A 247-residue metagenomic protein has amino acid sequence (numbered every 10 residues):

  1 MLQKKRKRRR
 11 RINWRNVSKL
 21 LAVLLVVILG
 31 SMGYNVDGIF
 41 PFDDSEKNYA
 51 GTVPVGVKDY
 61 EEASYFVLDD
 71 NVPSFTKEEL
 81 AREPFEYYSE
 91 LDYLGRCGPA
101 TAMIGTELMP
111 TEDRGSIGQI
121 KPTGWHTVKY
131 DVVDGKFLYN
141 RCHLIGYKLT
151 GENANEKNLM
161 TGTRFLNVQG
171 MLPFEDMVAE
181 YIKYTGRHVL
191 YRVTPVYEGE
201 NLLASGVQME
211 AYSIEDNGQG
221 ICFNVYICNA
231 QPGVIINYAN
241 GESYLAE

Functional and structural regions predicted by a protein language model:
M1-R15: N-terminal Lys/Arg-rich, disordered targeting/topogenic segments
K19-Y34: Hydrophobic membrane-insertion alpha-helices, especially the h-region of bacterial N-terminal signal peptides
M32-D43, Y212: Hydrophobic single-pass membrane-insertion segments
G38-P84: N-terminal, intrinsically disordered, polar/charged segments of Gram-positive cell-envelope systems that serve as
F75, E79-E247: Domain-level detector of nuclease and nuclease-like folds in predominantly extracellular/periplasmic contexts
